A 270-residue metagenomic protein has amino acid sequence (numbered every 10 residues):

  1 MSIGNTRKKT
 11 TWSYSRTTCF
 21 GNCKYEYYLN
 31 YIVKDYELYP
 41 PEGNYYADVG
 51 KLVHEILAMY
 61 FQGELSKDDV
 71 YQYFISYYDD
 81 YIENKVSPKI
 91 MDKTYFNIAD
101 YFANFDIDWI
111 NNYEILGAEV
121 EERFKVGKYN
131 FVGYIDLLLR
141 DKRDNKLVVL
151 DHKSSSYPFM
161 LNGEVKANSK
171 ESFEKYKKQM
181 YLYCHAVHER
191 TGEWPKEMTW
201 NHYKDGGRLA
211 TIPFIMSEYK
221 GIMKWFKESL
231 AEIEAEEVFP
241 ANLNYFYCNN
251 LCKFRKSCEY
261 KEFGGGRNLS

Functional and structural regions predicted by a protein language model:
M1-S270: RecB-family 4Fe-4S metal-dependent nuclease core
